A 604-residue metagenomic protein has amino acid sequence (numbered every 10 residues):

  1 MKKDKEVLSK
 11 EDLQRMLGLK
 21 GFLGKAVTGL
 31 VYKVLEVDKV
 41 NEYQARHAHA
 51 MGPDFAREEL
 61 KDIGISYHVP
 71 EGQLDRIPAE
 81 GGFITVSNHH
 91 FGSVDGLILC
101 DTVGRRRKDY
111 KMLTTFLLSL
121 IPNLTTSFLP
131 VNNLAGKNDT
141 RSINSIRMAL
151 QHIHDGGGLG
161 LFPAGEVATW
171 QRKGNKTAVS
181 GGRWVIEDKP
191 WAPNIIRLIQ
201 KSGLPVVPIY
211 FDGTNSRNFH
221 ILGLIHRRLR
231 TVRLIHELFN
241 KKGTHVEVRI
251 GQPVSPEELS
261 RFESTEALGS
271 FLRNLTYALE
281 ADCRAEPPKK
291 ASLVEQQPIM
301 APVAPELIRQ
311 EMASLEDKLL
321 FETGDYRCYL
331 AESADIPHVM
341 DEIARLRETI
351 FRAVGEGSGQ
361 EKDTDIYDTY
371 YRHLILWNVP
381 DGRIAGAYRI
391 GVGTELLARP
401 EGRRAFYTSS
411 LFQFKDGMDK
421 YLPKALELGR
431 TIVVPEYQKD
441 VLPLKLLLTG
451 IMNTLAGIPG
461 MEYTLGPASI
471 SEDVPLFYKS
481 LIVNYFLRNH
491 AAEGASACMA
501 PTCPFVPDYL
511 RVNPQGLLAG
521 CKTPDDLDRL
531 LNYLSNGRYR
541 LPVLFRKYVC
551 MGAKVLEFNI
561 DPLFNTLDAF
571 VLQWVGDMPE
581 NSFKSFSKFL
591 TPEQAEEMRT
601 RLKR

Functional and structural regions predicted by a protein language model:
M1-H89, V94-I98, R105-R107, T125-T126 (+1 more regions): Membrane-anchoring hydrophobic helices of lipid-metabolizing enzymes
K2-E11, I143-M300, N513-C521: Non-catalytic C-terminal accessory region of glycerolipid acyltransferases and related lyso-lipid remodeling enzymes
N123-T126, V131-G160, A164-S202, P208 (+2 more regions): Glycine- and acidic-residue-rich phosphate-binding/metal-coordinating active-site segment common to enzymes that handle
V294-A334: Conserved N-terminal entry element of GNAT/NAT acetyltransferase domains
L320-H373, W377, A385-G386: Short amphipathic alpha-helix that is part of the acyltransferase structural core
E348, S358, E395-A553, N559-L567: Acyl-donor binding region in acyl/amide transferases
I366-I375, R540, F564-A569: A short helix-loop-beta-strand connector motif used in the catalytic cores of GNAT acetyltransferases and, in some
G382-A387, L426: Glycine-rich phosphate/pyrophosphate-binding loop shared by adenosine-nucleotide-utilizing enzymes
